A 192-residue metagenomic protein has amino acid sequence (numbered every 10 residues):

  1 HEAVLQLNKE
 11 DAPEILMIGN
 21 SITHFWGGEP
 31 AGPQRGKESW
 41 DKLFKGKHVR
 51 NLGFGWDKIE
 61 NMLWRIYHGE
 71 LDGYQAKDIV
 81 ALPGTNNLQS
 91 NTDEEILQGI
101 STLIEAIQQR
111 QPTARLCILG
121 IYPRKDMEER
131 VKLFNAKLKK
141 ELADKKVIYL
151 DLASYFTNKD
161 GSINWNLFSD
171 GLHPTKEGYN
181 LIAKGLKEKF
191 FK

Functional and structural regions predicted by a protein language model:
H1-Q75: Serine-esterase "nucleophile elbow" of acetyl-processing enzymes
E14, D78-V80, R115: Structural motif
G36-W40, G99-I107, F134-L138: A general structural detector for well-ordered alpha-helical segments in enzyme core domains, enriched
K45, P112-T113, A143: Proline-centered flexible-loop/turn and helix-kink motifs
N51-F54, T85-I96, I121-D126: Surface-exposed cleft-lining segments at the edges of enzyme active sites
E60-E95, P174-K192: N-terminal/domain-start segments enriched in small and hydrophobic, helix-friendly residues, covering either
P83-N86, I104-F134, F156-K159: Active-site segments of SGNH/GDSL-like serine hydrolases that catalyze O-acetyl group transfer/hydrolysis on lipids
K125-K192: Catalytic His-Asp segment of secreted/periplasmic serine-dependent ester chemistry enzymes
